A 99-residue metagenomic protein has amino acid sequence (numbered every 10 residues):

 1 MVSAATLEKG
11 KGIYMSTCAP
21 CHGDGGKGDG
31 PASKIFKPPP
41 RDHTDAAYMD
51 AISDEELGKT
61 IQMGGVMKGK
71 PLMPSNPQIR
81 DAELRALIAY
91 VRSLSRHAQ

Functional and structural regions predicted by a protein language model:
M1-I13: Electrostatic cytochrome c docking/interface patches
A5-T6, C21, K59: An amphipathic alpha-helix/helix-turn recognition signal
G10, Y14-D24, M73, L87-V91: The canonical Cys-X-X-Cys-His
K11, K27-E56: Gly/Gly-Pro-rich "capping" loops immediately C-terminal to redox-active cysteine motifs in periplasmic/lumenal
K27, S93-Q99: Inter-heme linker and motif-flanking segments adjacent to c-type heme-binding CXXCH motifs in c-type cytochromes
K34-D42, T60-V91: Axial heme c-ligation environment in periplasmic c-type cytochrome domains
